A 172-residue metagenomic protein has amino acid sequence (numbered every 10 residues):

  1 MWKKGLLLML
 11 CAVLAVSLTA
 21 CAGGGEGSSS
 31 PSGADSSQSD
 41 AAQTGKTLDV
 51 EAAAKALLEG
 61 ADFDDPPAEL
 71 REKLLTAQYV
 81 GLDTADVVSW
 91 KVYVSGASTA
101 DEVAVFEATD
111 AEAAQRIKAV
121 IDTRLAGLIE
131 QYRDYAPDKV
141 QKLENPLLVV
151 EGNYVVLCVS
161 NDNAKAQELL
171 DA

Functional and structural regions predicted by a protein language model:
M1-M9: Bacterial N-terminal signal peptides that target proteins for export
V16-A20: C-terminal motif of bacterial Sec signal peptides marking the signal peptidase cleavage site
A22-G25: Bacterial signal peptide processing site
S32-P67: N-terminal low-complexity, Pro/Thr/Ser-rich intrinsically disordered segments that act as propeptides or flexible
P66-A100, E112, R116: Short, compositionally biased low-complexity segments enriched in polar/charged residues
G96, D138-A172: A short, solvent-exposed beta-edge/loop patch
E102-D110, Y154-V159: Second-shell loop/turn segments in exported
A114-E151: Short Gly/Thr-rich strand-loop-strand
